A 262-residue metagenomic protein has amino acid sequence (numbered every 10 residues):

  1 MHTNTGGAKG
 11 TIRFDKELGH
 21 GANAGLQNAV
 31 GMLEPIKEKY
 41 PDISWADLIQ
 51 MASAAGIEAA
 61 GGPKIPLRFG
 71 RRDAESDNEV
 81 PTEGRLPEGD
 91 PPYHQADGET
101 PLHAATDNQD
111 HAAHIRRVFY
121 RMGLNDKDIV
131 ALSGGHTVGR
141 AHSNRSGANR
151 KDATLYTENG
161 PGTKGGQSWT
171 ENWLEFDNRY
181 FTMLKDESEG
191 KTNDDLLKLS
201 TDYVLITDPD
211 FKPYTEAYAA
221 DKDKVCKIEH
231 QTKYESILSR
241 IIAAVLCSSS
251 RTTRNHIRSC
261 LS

Functional and structural regions predicted by a protein language model:
M1-S262: Catalytic cores of secreted/periplasmic or lumenal enzymes
